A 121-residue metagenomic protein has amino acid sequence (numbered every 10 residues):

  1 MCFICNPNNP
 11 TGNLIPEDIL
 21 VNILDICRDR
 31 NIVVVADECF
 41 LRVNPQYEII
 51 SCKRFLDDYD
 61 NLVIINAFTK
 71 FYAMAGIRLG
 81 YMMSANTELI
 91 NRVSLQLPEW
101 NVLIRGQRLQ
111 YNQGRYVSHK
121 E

Functional and structural regions predicted by a protein language model:
M1-C5, V35, Y81-M83: Structural motif
M1-I4, I32, L89, G114-R115: A short alpha-helix capping/helix-coil boundary motif
N6-N9, L103: Amphipathic alpha-helical repeat scaffolds
P10-V34, E38-F71: Active-site pre-lysine segment of PLP-dependent enzymes
N61-E121: PLP-dependent aminotransferase class I/II
